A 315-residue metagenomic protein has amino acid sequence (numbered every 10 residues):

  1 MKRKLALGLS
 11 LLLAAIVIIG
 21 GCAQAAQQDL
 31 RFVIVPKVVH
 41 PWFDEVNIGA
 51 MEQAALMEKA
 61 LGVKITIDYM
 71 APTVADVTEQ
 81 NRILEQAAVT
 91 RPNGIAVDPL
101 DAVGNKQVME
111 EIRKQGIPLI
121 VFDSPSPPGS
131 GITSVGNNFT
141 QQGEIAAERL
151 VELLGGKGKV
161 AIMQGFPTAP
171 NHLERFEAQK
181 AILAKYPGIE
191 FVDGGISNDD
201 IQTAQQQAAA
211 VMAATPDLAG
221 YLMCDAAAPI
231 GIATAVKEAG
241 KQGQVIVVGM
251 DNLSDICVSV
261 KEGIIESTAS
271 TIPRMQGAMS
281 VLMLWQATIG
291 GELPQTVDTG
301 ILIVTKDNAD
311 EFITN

Functional and structural regions predicted by a protein language model:
M1-L9: Bacterial N-terminal signal peptides that target proteins for export
S10-G20: Bacterial N-terminal signal peptides
G21-N315: A residue-level marker of the well-folded mature domains of exported/periplasmic proteins
